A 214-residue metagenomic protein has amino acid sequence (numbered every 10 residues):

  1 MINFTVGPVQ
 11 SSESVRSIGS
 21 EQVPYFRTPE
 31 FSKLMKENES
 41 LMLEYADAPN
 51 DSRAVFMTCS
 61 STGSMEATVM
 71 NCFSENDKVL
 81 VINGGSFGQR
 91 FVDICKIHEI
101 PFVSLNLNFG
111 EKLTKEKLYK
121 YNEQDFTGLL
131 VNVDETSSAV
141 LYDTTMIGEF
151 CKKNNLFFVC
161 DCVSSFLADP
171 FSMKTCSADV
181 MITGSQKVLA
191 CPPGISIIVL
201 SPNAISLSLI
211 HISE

Functional and structural regions predicted by a protein language model:
M1-P29: N-terminal "arm"/small-domain region of PLP-dependent enzymes with the aminotransferase-like
I18-A67, S86, R90-I94: Conserved N-terminal alpha-helix of the aminotransferase class I/II PLP-enzyme fold
F73-Q89: Conserved PLP-anchoring active-site segment centered on the Schiff-base-forming lysine
K112-S165, V180: Active-site phosphate-binding strand-loop segment of PLP-dependent enzymes
K174-Q186: Conserved active-site segment immediately N-terminal to the catalytic lysine that forms the internal aldimine
T183-G194, S206-S208: Active-site PLP-lysine loop of aminotransferase-like
S208-E214: Residue-level detector of conserved catalytic or cofactor/ligand-binding positions in enzyme active sites
